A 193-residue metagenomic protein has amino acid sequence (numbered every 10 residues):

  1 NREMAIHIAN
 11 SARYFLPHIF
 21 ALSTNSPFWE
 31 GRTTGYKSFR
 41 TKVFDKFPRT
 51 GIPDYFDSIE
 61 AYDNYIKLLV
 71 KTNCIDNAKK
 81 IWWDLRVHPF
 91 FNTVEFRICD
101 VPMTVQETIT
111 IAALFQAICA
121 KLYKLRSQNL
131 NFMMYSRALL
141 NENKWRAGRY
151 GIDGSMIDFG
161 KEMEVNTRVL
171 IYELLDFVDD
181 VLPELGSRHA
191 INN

Functional and structural regions predicted by a protein language model:
N1-F20, M103-C119: Helical (often loop-to-helix) elements that flank the catalytic cores of nucleotide-handling enzymes
I6-E60: Metal-dependent DNA replication initiation modules
T41-N193: C-terminal accessory/tail domains of diverse enzymes
